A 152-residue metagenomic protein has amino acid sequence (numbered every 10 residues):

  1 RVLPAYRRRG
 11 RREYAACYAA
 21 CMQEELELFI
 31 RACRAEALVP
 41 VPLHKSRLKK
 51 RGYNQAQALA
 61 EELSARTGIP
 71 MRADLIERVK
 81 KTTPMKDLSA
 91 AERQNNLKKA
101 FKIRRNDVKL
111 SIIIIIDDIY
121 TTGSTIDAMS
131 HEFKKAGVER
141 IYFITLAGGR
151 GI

Functional and structural regions predicted by a protein language model:
R1-E62, K86: Extended interfacial segments that mediate partner engagement and assembly in macromolecular machines
E27-C33, A65-G68, G149-I152: ATP-binding/phosphotransfer module of carbohydrate and carboxylate kinases, centering on a glycine-rich
E61, P70-I152: PRPP/pyrophosphate-binding module of the type I phosphoribosyltransferase fold
